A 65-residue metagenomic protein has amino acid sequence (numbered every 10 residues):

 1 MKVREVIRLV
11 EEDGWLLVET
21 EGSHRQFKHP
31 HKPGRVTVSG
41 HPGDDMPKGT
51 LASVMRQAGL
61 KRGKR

Functional and structural regions predicted by a protein language model:
R4, R8, E12-D13, K32-R35 (+1 more regions): C-terminal structural segments of small proteins and small subunits
L17-T20: Short beta-strand
F27-H31: Active-site beta-strand termini and strand-to-loop segments that position acidic
